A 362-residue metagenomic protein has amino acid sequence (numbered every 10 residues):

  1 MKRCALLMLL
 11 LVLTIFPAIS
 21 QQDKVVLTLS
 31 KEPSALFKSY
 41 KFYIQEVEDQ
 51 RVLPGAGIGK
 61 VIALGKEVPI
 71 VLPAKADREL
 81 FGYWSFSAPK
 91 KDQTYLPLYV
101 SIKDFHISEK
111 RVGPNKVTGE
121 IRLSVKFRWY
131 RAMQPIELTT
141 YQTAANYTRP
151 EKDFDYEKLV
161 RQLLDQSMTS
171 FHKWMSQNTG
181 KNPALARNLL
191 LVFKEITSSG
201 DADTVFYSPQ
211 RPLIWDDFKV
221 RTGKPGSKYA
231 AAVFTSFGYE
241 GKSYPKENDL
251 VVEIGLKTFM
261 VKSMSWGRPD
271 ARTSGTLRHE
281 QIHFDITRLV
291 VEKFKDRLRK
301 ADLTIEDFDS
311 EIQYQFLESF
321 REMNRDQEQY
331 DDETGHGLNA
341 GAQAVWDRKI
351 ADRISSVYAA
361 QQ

Functional and structural regions predicted by a protein language model:
M1-L27: Bacterial Sec-dependent N-terminal signal peptides
S20-A74, D92, Y141-A144, K181-L189: A structural "domain/chain start" motif
R51-V52, R128-K152, E253-D270, V290-K300: Short acidic, glycine/tyrosine-flanked loop/strand segments centered on an H-E-D-like triad
A56-V71, M133-S170: Short secondary-structure boundary motifs at beta->alpha junctions and helix caps
I70-Y95, V100, D104-E109, N248 (+2 more regions): Mid-chain, structured segments of secreted extracytoplasmic proteins
P89-A132, G241-S243: Surface-exposed short loop/turn segments
L185-L250, I254-L256, M260, L303-Q362: Metalloprotease/metallohydrolase-associated module, dominated by Zn2+-dependent proteases
G275-R288: Active-site recognition of the HExxH zinc-binding catalytic motif
